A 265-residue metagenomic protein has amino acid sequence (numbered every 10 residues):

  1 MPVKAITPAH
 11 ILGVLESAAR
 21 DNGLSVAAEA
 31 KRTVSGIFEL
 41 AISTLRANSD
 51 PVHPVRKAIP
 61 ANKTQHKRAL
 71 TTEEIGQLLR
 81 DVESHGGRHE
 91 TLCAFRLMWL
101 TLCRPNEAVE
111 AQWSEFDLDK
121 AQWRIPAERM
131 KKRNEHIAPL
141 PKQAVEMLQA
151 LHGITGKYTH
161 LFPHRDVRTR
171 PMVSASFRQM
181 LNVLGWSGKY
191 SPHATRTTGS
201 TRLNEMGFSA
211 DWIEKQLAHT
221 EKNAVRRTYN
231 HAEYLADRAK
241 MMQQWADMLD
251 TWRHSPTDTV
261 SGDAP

Functional and structural regions predicted by a protein language model:
M1-L15, K67, P192: A Lys/Arg-rich helix-loop hairpin that forms a DNA/phosphate-binding surface
I6, E90-L97, S187-M206: Short basic/aromatic active-site micro-motif
I11, V34, A108, P192-M206 (+1 more regions): Short, basic/aromatic-rich helical patch in the C-terminal catalytic core of site-specific tyrosine
A18-T33, S43-A111, D119, M130-N134 (+2 more regions): Basic, Lys/Arg- and aromatic-enriched nucleic-acid-binding interface segment
S49, E115-Q122, S187-K189, F208-N230 (+2 more regions): Short, polar N-cap/turn motifs at the start of nucleic acid-interacting alpha helices
H53-P54, Q65, K120-E128, L161-P163 (+3 more regions): Short functional hotspots where side chains directly engage DNA or cofactors
T71-G76, K120, R129, N134 (+3 more regions): Active-site/catalytic core of tyrosine-dependent DNA strand-transfer enzymes
K142, E146-Y158, P163-T169, E221-A224 (+1 more regions): C-terminal secondary-structure termini that scaffold catalytic or DNA-interacting sites
